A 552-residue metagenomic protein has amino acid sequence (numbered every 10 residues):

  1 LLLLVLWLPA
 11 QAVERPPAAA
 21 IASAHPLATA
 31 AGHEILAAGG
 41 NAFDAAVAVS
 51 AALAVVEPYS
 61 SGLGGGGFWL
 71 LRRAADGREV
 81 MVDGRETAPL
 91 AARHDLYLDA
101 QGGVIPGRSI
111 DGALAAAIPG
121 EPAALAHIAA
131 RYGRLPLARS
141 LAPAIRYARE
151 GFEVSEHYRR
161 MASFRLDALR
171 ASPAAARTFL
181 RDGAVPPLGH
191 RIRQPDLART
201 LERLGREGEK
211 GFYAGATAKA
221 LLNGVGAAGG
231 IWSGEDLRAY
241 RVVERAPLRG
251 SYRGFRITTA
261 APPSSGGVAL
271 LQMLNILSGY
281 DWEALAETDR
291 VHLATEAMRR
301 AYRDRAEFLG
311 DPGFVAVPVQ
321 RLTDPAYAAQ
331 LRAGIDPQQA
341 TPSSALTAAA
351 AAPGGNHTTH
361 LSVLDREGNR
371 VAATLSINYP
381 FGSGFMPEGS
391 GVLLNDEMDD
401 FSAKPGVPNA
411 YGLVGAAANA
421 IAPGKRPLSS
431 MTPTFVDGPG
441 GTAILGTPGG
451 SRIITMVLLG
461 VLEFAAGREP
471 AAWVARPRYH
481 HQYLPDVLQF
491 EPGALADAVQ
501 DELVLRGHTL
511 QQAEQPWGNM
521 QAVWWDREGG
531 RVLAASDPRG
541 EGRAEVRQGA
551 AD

Functional and structural regions predicted by a protein language model:
L1-P9: Bacterial N-terminal signal peptides
V13-A30, E34, A42-E207, F212-A214 (+7 more regions): Noncatalytic scaffold domains of N-terminal-nucleophile
V55-M81, I231-S233, N369-G438, P470: Active-site rim segments in enzyme catalytic domains, especially the processed small/beta chain of N-terminal
E244, G355-T358, P380, S429-M431: Short, small/polar residue-rich loop motifs at catalytic or cofactor-binding pockets
G267-D281, V436-A443, G450-V474: M16/insulysin-pitrilysin zinc metalloprotease superfamily fold
Y280-I377, G389-S390, P405-G406, E514: Internal maturation/activation junctions in enzymes
K425, V457-L458, A465-Q515: Extended C-terminal subregions enriched in glycine
